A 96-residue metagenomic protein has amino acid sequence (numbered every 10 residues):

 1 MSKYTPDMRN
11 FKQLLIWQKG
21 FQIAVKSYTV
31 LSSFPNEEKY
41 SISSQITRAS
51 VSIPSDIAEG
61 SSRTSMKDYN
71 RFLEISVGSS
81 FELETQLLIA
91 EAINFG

Functional and structural regions predicted by a protein language model:
M1-G96: Amphipathic alpha-helical assembly/interaction segments
